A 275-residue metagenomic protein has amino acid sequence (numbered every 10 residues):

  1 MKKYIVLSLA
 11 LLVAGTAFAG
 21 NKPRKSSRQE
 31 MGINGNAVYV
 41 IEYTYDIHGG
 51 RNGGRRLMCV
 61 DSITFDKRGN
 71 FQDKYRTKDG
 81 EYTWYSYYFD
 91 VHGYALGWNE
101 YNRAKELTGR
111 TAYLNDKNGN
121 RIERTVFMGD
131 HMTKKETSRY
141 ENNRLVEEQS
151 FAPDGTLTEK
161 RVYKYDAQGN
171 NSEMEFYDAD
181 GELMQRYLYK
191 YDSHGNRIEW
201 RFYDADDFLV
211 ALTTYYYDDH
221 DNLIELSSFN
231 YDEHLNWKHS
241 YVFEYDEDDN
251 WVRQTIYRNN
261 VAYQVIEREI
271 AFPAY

Functional and structural regions predicted by a protein language model:
Y4-V13: Sec-dependent N-terminal signal peptides
V13-A14, Y257: Single-residue recognition of alpha-helix boundary sites
G15-A19: Sec/Tat signal peptide C-region and signal peptidase I cleavage site
G20-Y275: Buried hydrophobic residues that stabilize the cores of well-folded domains
